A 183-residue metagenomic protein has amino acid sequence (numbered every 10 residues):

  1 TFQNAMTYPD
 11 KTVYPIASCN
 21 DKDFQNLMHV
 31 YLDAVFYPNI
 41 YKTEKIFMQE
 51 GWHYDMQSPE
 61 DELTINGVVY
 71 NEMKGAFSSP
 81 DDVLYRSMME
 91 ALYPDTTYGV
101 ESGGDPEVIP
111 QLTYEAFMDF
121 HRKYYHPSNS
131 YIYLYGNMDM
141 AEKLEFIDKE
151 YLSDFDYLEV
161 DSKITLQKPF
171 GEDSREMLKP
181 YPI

Functional and structural regions predicted by a protein language model:
T1-K22, E44, Q57-L63, G67 (+3 more regions): Non-catalytic beta-strand/loop surface segments
A17-K42: Hydrophobic or amphipathic alpha-helical targeting/insertion segments
N20-D23, G136-A141: Helix N-cap motif at beta-to-alpha junctions
Q25-M28, N66, Y70, Y85 (+1 more regions): Hydrophobic face of alpha-helices
A34-Y37, F146-D154: Conserved short hydrophobic interaction patches
F47, G51-W52, N71: Extreme N-terminal "head/tail" segments of very large remodeling/mechanoenzyme assemblies
A141, E145-F146, Y157: Conserved glycine-bearing catalytic or ligand-binding loops at nucleotide- and phosphate-handling centers of large
